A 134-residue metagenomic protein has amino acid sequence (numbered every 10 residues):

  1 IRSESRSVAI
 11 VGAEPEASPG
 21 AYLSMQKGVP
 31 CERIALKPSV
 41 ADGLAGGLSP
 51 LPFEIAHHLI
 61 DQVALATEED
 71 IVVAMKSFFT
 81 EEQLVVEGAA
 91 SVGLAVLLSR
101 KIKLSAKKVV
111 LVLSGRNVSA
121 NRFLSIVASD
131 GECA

Functional and structural regions predicted by a protein language model:
I1-H58, S99-R100, L104-A134: Glycine-rich phosphate/pyrophosphate-binding loop at beta-loop-alpha junctions
S49-A106: Active-site-adjacent helical/loop segments in soluble small-molecule enzymes
